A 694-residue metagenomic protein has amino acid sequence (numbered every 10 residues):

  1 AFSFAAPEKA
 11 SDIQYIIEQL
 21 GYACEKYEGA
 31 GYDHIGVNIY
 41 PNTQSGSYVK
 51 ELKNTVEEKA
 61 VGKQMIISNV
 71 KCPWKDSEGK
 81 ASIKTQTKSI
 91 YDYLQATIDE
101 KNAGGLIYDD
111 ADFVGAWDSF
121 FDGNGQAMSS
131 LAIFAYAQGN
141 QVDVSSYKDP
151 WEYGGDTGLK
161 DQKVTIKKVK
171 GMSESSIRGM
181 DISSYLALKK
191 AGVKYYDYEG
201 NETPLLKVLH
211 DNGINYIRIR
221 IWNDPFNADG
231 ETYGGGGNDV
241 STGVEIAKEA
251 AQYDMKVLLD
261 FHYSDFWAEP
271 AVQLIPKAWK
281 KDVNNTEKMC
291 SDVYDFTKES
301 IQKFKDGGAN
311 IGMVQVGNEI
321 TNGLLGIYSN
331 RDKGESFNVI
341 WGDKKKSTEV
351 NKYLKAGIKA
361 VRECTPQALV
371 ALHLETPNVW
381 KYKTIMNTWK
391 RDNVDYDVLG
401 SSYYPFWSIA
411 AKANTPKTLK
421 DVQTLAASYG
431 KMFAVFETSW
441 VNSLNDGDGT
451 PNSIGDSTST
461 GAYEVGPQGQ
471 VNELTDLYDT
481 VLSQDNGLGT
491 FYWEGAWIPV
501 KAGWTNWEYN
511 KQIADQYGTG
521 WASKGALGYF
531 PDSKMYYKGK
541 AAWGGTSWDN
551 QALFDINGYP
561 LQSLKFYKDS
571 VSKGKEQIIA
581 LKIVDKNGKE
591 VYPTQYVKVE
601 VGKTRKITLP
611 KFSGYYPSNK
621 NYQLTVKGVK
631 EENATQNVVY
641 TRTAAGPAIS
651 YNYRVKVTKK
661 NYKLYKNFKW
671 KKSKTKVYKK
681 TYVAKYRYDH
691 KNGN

Functional and structural regions predicted by a protein language model:
A1-E8, V208-A368, E375: Substrate-binding cleft and catalytic face of glycoside hydrolase catalytic domains, especially the flexible beta-alpha
A1-F2, S11, I17-Y32, V56-K63 (+4 more regions): Active-site neighborhood of glycoside hydrolase catalytic domains
A1-I16, K63-K71, G105-A111, I311-N318 (+3 more regions): Aromatic-lined carbohydrate-recognition surfaces of secreted/lumenal glycan-active proteins
I16-S47, M65-P73, G312, N318 (+3 more regions): Aromatic- and acid-rich polysaccharide-binding/catalytic face of secreted or lumenal carbohydrate-active enzymes
S77-K88, E100, I107-K168, S443-D476 (+2 more regions): Aromatic-rich peripheral "rim/lid" segments of glycoside hydrolase catalytic domains that contact and position glycan
Y147-I214: N-terminal carbohydrate-binding accessory modules
K575-I579, I583, K627-V657: Conserved "repeat-terminator" motif of extracellular CCP/Sushi domains
K603-G628, Y688-N694: Surface-exposed interfaces of beta-sheet-rich extracellular modules
